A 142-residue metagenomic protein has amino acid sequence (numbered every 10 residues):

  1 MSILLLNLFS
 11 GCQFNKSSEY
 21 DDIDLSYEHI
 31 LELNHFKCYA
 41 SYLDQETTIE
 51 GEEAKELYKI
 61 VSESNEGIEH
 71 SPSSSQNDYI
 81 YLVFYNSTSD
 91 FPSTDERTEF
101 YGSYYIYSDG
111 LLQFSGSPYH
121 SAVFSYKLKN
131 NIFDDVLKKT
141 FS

Functional and structural regions predicted by a protein language model:
M1-S10: Sec-dependent bacterial lipoprotein signal peptides
C12-S142: Function-determining sites in protein domains
